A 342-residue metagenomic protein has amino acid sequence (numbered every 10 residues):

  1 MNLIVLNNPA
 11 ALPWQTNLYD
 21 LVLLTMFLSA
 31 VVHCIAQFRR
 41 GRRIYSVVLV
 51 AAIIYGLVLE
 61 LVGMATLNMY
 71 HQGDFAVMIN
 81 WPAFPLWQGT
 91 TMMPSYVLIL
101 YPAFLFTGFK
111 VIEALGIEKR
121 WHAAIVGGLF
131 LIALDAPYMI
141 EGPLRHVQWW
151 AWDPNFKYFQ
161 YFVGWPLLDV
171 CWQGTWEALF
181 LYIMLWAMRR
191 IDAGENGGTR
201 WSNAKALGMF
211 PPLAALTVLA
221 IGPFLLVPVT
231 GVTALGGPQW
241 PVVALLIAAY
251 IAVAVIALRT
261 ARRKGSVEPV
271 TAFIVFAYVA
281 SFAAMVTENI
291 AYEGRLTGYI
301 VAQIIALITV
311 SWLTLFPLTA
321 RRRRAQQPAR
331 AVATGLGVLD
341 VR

Functional and structural regions predicted by a protein language model:
M1-R342: Aromatic-rich, lipid-facing transmembrane alpha helices and their immediate juxtamembrane interface loops in integral
